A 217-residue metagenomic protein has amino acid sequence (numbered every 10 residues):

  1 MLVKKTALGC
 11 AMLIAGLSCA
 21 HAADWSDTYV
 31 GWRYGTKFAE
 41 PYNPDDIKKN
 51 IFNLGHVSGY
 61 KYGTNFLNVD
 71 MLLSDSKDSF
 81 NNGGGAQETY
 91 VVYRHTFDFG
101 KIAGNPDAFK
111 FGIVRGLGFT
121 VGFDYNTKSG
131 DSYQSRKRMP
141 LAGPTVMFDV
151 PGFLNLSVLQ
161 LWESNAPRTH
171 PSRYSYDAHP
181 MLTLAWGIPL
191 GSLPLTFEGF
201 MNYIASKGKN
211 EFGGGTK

Functional and structural regions predicted by a protein language model:
M1-W25: Cleavable N-terminal export/targeting peptides
H21-D27, V57-F66, F99-G118, M147-S157 (+1 more regions): Short loop/turn motifs that connect adjacent beta-strands in outer-membrane beta-barrel proteins
A22-L72: Short glycine/proline- and aromatic-enriched beta-strand/turn motifs that initiate or cap beta-hairpins
T28, N50-L54, T89-Y93, R138-A142 (+1 more regions): Hydrophobic, lipid-facing positions within transmembrane beta-strands of outer-membrane proteins
Y34-F38, M71-D75, V121-S129, Q160-A166 (+1 more regions): Transmembrane beta-strands of outer-membrane beta-barrel pores
P44-I47, D75-Q87, N126-K137, Y174-Y176 (+1 more regions): Solvent-exposed loop/turn segments connecting transmembrane beta-strands in outer-membrane beta-barrel proteins
N68-S129: Surface-exposed loop and membrane-interface regions of Gram-negative outer-membrane beta-barrel proteins
Y133-K217: Detector for outer-membrane/organellar transmembrane beta-barrel domains, recognizing the amphipathic beta-strand
